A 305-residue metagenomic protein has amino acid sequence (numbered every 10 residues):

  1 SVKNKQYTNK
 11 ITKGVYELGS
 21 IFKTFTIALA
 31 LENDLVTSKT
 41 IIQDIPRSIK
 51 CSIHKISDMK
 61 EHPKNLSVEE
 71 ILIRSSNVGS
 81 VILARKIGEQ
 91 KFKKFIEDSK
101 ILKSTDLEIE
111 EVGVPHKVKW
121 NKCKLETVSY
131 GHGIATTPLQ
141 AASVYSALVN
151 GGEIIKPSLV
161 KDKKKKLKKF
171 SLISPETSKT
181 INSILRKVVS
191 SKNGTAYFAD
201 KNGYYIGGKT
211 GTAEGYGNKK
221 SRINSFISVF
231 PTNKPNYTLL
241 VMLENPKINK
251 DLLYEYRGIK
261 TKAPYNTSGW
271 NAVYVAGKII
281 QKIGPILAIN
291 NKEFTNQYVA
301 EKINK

Functional and structural regions predicted by a protein language model:
S1-S20, F25-K260, S268, A272 (+1 more regions): Beta-lactam-recognizing serine transpeptidase/beta-lactamase-like catalytic domain environment
V149, V189, G277-G284, A288: Short amphipathic alpha-helical signal-transduction/dimerization elements
N266, W270-Q281: Non-catalytic, well-ordered alpha-helical segments in soluble enzyme domains
I289-K305: Short, highly charged C-terminal tails/helix-capping segments
